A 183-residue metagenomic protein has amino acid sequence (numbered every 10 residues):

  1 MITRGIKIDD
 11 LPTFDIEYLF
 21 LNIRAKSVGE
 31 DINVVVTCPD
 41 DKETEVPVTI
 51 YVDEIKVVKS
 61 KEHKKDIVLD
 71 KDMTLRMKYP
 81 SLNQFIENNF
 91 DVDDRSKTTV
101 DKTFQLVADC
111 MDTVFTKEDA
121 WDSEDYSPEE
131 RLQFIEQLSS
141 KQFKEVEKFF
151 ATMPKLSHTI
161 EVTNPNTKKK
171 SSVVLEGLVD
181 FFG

Functional and structural regions predicted by a protein language model:
M1-G183: Long C-terminal interaction/binding lobes of large macromolecular proteins
